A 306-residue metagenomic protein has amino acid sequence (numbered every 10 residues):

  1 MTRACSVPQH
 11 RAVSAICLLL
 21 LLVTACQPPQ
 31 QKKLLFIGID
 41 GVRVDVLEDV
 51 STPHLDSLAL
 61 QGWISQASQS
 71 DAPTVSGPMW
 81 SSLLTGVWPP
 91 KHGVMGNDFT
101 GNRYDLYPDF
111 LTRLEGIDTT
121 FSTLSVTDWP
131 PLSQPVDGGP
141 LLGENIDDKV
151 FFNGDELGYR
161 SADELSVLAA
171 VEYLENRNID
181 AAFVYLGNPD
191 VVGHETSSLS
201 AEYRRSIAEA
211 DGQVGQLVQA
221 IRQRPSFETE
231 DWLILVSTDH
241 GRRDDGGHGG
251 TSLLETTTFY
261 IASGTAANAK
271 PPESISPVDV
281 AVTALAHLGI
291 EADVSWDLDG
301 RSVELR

Functional and structural regions predicted by a protein language model:
T2-A15: Bacterial N-terminal signal peptides that target proteins for export
V23-A25: C-terminal motif of bacterial Sec signal peptides marking the signal peptidase cleavage site
L34-G38, S65-A67, S82-L84, S122-T127 (+4 more regions): Structural recognition of the beta-strand scaffold that forms the well-ordered cores of secreted hydrolase catalytic
L35-F36, H54, E209-G249, A284: Metal-dependent active-site segment of extracytoplasmic phospho-/sulfohydrolases and closely related
L47-M79, V87: Short, structured active-site-proximal loop/turn typified by the sulfatase FGly-forming signature C/S-X-P-X-R
W80-G86, G250-E291, E304: Substrate-binding rim/cap in mid-to-C-terminal beta-strand-loop elements of soluble/periplasmic
H92-N97, N102-Y159: Catalytic-site neighborhoods of secreted/periplasmic enzymes that process anionic sulfate/phosphate groups
V136-N145, L168-Q216: Active-site His/acidic residue clusters
